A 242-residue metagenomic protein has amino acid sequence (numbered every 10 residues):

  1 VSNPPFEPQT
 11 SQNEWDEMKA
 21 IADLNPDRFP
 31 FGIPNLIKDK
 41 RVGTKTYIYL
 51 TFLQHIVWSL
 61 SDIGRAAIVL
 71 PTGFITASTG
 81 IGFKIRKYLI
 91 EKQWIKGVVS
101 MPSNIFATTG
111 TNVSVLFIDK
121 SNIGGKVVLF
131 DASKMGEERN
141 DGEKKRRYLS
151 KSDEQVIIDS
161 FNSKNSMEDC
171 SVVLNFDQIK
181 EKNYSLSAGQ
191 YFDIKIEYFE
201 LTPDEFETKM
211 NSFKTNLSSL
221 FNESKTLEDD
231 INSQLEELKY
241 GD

Functional and structural regions predicted by a protein language model:
V1-D242: A conserved structural/catalytic subdomain of Rossmann-like adenosyl-cofactor enzymes
